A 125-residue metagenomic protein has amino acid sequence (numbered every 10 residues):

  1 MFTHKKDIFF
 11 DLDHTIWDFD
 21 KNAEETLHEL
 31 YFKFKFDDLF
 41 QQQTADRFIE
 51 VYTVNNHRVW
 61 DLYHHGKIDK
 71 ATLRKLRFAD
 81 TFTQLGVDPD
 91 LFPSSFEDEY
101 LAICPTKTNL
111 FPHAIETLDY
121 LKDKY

Functional and structural regions predicted by a protein language model:
M1-F10, T15-V54, Q84: Active-site neighborhood of HAD-like aspartate-dependent phosphohydrolases
I8, S95-P105, N109, A114-Y125: Substrate-recognition element of Asp-dependent hydrolases with the DxDx(T/V) motif
H14-D18, H65-I68, P105: Short histidine/acidic/glycine/proline-rich micro-motifs that form metal- and phosphate-coordinating active-site loops
D20-E24, Q41-A45, K70-A71, P89-P93 (+1 more regions): Alpha-helix N-cap/helix-initiation sites
T26, R77, H113, T117: Charged catalytic carboxylate motif
E29, K33, R58, D80 (+4 more regions): Solvent-exposed, charged/polar functional surfaces in cytosolic regulatory/catalytic domains
E50, V54-D98: A metal-dependent, Asp-based hydrolase signature
